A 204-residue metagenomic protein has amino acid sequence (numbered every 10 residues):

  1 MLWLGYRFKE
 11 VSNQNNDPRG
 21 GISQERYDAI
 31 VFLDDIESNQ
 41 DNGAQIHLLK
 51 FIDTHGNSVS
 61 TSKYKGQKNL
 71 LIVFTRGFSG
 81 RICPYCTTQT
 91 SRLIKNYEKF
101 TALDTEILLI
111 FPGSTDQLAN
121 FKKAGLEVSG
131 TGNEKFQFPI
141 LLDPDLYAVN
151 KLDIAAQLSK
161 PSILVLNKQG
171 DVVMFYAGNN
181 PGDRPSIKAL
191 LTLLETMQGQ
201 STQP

Functional and structural regions predicted by a protein language model:
M1-W3: Hydrophobic membrane-insertion alpha-helices, especially the h-region of bacterial N-terminal signal peptides
E10-S62, T88, R92: N-terminal "domain-start" segment that seeds a small globular fold
I52, P139-P144: Short acidic-hydrophobic, aromatic-tinged amphipathic segments that line or gate anion-handling sites
S60-L93: Short active-site neighborhood of thiol/selenol oxidoreductases, capturing the structured segment around
S62, L152, M174-Y176: Short hydrophobic alpha-helix segments
I82-E134, L146-K151: Structural microenvironment flanking redox-active thiols in thiol-disulfide oxidoreductases
K135-P139, I154-L164: Structural micro-motif
L158-P204: Thiol-/selenol-based redox modules, centered on thioredoxin-like and closely related oxidoreductase domains
